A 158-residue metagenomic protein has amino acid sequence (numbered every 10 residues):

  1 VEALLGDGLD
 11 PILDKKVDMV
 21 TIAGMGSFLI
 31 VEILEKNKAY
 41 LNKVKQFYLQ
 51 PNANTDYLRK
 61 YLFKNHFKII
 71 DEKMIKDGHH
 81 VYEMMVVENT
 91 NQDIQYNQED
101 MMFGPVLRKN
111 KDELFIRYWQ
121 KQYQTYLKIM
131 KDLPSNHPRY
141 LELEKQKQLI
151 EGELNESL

Functional and structural regions predicted by a protein language model:
V1-D18: S-adenosyl-L-methionine
K15, M19-E35: Ordered, amphipathic secondary-structure segments that act as subunit-interaction surfaces in large macromolecular
K16-M19, E83-T90: Short, surface-exposed amphipathic charged segments that create phosphate/polyanion-binding patches used for binding
F28-L29, T55, D93: Glycine-rich nucleotide phosphate-binding loop and flanking beta-alpha elements of Rossmann-like dinucleotide-binding
E32-L34, L58-L62, Y96-E99: A short secondary-structure junction signal
N37-V86: C-terminal substrate-binding/active-site "lid" region of AdoMet-derived donor-dependent transferases
N91, Q98-L158: An accessory alpha-helical subdomain
